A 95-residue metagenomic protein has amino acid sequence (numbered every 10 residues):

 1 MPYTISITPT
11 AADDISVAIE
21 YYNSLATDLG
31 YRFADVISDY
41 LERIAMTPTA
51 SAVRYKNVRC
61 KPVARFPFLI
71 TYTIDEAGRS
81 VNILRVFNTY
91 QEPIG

Functional and structural regions predicted by a protein language model:
M1-A34: Arg/Lys-rich, positively charged N-terminal/basic patches that mediate binding to nucleic acids
E20, T27, E42, M46-T49 (+2 more regions): Generic structural signal for secondary-structure transition and capping sites
Y31, L69, T73-G95: Enriched for short, Lys/Arg-rich terminal
M46-A77: Basic/aromatic recognition patch in beta-strand/loop cores that engages polyanionic ligands
